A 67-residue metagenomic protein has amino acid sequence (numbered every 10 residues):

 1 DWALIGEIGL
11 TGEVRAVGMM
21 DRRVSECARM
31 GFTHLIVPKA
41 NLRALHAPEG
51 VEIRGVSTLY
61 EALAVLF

Functional and structural regions predicted by a protein language model:
D1-F67: Peripheral, non-AAA+ core regions of ATP-driven protein-machinery
